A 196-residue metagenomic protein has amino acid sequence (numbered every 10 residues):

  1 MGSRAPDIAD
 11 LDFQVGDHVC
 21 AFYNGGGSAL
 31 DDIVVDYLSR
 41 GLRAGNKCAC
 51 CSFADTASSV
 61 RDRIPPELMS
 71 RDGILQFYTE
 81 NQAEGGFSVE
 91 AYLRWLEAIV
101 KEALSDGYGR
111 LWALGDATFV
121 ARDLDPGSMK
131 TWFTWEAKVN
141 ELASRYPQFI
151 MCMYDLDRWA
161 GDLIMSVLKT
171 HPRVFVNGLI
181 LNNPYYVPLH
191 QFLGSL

Functional and structural regions predicted by a protein language model:
M1-L196: Non-catalytic regulatory/interaction regions at protein termini and inter-domain linkers
